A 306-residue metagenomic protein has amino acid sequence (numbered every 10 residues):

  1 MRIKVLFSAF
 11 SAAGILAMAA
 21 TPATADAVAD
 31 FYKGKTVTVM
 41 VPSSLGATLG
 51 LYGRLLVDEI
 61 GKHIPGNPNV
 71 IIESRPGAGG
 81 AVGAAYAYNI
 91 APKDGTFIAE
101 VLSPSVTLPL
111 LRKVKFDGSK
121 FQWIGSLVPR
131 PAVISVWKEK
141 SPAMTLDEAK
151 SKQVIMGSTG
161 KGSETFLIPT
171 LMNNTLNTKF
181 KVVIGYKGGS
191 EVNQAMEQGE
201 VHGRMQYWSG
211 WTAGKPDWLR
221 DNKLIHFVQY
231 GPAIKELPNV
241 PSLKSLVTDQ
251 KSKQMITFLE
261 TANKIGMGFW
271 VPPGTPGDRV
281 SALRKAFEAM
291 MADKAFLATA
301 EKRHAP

Functional and structural regions predicted by a protein language model:
S8-A19: Bacterial N-terminal signal peptides
T21-A25: Sec/Tat signal peptide C-region and signal peptidase I cleavage site
V37, K62-N67, Y86-F97, V106-Q198 (+3 more regions): Hinge/capping helix and adjacent helix->loop/strand transition within the periplasmic-binding protein
T38-G53, P76-G79, G157-E164: Extracytoplasmic "Venus flytrap"
L56, A78-A81, G95-L108, S126-P129 (+1 more regions): Ligand-binding clamshell of periplasmic/extracellular solute-binding protein-like
G66-A85: Early extracytoplasmic/lumenal segment of secretory-pathway proteins
S103-K113, F166, T170-T175, Q198 (+1 more regions): A ligand-binding cleft/hinge motif common to bilobed small-molecule-binding domains
